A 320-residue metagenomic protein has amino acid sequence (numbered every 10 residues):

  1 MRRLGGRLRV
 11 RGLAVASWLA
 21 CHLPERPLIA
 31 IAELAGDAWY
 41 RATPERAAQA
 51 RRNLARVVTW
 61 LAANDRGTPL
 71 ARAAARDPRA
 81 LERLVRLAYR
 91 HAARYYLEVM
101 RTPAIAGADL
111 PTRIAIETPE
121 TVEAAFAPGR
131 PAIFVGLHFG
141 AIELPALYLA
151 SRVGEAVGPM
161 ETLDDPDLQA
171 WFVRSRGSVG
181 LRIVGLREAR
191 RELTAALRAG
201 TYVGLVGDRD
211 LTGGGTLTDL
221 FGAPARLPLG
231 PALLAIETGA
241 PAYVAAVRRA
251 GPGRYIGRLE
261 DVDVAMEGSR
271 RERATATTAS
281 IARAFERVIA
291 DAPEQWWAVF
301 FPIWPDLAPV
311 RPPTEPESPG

Functional and structural regions predicted by a protein language model:
M1-I133, G180: Membrane-anchoring hydrophobic helices of lipid-metabolizing enzymes
L4, W39-A42, G67, A73-A75 (+4 more regions): Non-catalytic C-terminal accessory region of glycerolipid acyltransferases and related lyso-lipid remodeling enzymes
R9-G12, L28, A32, A47 (+8 more regions): A structural signal for well-ordered alpha-helical scaffolds and beta->alpha junctions
V15, P27, A50, P145 (+3 more regions): Hydrophobic alpha-helical segments typical of transmembrane helices and their membrane-interface/capping positions
R94, P128-R187, G213-T216, A223 (+1 more regions): Catalytic core of membrane glycerolipid acyltransferases/transacylases, capturing the structured, soluble-facing
A108, T112-I114, E120, L137-G140 (+4 more regions): Flexible, active-site-adjacent loop/turn segments at secondary-structure boundaries
P119-E123, A146-A150, F172-V173, L193-T194 (+1 more regions): Short amphipathic alpha-helical segments and helix-helix/interface helices
